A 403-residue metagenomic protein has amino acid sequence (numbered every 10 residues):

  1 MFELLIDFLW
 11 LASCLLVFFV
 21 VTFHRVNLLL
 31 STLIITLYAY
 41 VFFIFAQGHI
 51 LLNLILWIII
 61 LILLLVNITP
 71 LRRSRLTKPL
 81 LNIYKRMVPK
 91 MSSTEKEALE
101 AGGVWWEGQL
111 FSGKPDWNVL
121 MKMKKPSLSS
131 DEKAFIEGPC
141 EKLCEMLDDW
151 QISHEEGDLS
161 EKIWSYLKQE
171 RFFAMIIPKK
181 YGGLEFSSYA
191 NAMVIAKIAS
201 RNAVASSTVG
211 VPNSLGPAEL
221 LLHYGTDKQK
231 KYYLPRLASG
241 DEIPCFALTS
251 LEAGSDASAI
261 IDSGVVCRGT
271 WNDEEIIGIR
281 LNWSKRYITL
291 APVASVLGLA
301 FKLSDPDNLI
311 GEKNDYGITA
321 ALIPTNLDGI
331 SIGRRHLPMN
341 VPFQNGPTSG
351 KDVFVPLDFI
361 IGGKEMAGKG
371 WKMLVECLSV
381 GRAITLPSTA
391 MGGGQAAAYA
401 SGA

Functional and structural regions predicted by a protein language model:
F2-W10: Structural signature of hydrophobic alpha-helical transmembrane segments
W10-F19, S31-F42, L51, I55-P212 (+6 more regions): Amphipathic, small/basic residue-rich leader segments at the start of a protein or domain
A98-L99, L184-F186, S255-A257, E274 (+6 more regions): Short helix/loop capping segments that flank catalytic or ligand/cofactor-binding pockets
Y233, T249, I260, S284 (+2 more regions): Short beta-alpha junctions and helix-cap segments that line functional grooves
C245-V266: A gly/ser-rich beta-alpha-beta helix-loop segment of oxidoreductase catalytic cores
E274-I330: A short core secondary-structure module
S295, L303, L327-D352: Catalytic nucleotidyl-transfer cores of nucleotide-processing enzymes
G333, P347-R382, A397-A403: A glycine-rich, basic-preceded beta-loop-alpha segment at the flavin cofactor/substrate interface of flavin-utilizing
